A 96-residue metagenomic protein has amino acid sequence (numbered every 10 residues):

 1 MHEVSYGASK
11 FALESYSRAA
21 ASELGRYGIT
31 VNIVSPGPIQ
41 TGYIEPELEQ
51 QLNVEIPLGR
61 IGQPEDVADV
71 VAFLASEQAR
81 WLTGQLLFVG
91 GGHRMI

Functional and structural regions predicted by a protein language model:
M1-V4, R26-Y27, G59, E77: Active-site loop immediately N-terminal to the catalytic Tyr-X3-Lys motif of short-chain dehydrogenase/reductase
S9, S17: Active-site helix of classical SDR
E14, V31-P46: Short, flexible catalytic-loop segment of classical short-chain dehydrogenase/reductase
S22-E23, R80: Alpha-helical segment proximal to the catalytic Tyr-Lys
L24-R26, I39, A75: A short hydrophobic alpha-helix cap/turn motif
Y27, N32, Q85: Rossmann-like NAD(H)/NADP(H) cofactor-binding core
I56-V67: A conserved structural motif in NAD(P)-dependent oxidoreductases
A72, T83-I96: Short C-terminal tail/terminal secondary-structure segment of NAD(P)H-dependent dehydrogenase/reductase domains
